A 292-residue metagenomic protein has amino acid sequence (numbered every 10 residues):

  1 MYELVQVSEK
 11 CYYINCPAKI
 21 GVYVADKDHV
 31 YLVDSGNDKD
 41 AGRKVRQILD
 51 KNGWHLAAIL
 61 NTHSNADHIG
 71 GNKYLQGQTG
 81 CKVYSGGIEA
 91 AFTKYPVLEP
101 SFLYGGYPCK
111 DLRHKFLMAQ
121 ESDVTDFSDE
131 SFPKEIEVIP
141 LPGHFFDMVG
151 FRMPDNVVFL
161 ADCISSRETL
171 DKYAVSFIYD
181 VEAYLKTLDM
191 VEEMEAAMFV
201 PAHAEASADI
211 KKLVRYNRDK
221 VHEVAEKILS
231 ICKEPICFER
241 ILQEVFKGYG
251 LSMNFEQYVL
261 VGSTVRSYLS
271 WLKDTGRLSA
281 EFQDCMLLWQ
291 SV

Functional and structural regions predicted by a protein language model:
M1-N52, G150-A161: Conserved beta-strand hairpin/beta-sheet module of binuclear metal-dependent hydrolase folds, prominently
K10, Y23, D34, L49 (+10 more regions): Divalent metal-coordination and catalytic microenvironments
V22, H29, A41-R43, A57 (+9 more regions): A structural signal for the main folded, soluble domain(s) of proteins
N37, E135-A225: Metallo-beta-lactamase
D40-F132: Active-site HxH/HxHxD metal-binding segment of metal-dependent hydrolases
S230-V292: C-terminal regulatory/interaction regions
